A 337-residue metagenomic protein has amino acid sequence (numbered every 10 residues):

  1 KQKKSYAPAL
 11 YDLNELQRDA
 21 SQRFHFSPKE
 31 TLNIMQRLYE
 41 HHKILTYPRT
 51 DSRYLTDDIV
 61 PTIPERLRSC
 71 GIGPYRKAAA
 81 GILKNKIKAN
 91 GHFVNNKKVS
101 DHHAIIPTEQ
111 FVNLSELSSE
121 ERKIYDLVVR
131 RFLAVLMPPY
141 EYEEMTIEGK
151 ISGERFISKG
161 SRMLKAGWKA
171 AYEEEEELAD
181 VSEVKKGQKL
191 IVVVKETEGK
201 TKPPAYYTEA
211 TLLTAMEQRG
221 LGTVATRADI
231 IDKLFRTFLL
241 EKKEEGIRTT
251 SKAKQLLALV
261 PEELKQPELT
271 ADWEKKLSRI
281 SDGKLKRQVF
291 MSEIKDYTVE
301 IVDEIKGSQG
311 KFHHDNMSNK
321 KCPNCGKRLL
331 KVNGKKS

Functional and structural regions predicted by a protein language model:
K1-Y6, R18, V193-K202: Positively charged, polyanion-binding regions of nucleic-acid-associated proteins
K3, Y11-P28, L213-V224: Short helix-coil junctions and helix-kink-helix linkers
A9-L13, Y206-T208: Short acidic alpha-helix initiation/capping motifs at coil-to-helix transition points, especially at protein N-termini
P28-K29, N33, Y47, D51-S337: Basic, low-complexity terminal or inter-domain segments flanking catalytic cores
I44: Short glycine-/small-residue motifs
